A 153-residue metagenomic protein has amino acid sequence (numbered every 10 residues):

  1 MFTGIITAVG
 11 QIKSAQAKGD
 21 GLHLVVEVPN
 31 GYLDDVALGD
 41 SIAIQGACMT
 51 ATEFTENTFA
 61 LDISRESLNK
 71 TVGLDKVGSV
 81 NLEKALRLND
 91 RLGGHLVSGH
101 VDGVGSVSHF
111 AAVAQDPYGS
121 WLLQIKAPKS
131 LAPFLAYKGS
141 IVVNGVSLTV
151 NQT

Functional and structural regions predicted by a protein language model:
M1-T153: Conserved loop->alpha-helix
